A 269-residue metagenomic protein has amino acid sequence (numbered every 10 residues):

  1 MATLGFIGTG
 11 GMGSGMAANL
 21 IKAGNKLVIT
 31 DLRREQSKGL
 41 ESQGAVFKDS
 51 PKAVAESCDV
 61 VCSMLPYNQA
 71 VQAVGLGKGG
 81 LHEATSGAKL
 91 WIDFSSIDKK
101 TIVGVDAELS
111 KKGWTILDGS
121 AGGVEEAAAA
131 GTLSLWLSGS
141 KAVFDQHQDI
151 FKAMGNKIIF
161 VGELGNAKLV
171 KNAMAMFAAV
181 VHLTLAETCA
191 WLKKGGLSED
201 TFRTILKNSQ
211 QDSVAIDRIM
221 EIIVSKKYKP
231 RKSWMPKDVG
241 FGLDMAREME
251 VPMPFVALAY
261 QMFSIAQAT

Functional and structural regions predicted by a protein language model:
M1-M64, K89, F94-S95, E125: NAD(P)+-binding Rossmann beta1-loop-alpha1 motif at the extreme N-terminus of oxidoreductases
L4, S96-M176: Rossmann-fold dinucleotide-binding core
G11, G15, A53, V60-C62 (+13 more regions): Amphipathic alpha-helical hairpins
L27, F47, I116-L117, I158 (+1 more regions): Hydrophobic beta-strand scaffold residues
P51-I116: Rossmann-fold NAD(P) dinucleotide-binding segment
N166-T269: Helical "substrate-binding/catalytic lid" subdomain of Rossmann-like NAD(P)-dependent dehydrogenases/reductases
